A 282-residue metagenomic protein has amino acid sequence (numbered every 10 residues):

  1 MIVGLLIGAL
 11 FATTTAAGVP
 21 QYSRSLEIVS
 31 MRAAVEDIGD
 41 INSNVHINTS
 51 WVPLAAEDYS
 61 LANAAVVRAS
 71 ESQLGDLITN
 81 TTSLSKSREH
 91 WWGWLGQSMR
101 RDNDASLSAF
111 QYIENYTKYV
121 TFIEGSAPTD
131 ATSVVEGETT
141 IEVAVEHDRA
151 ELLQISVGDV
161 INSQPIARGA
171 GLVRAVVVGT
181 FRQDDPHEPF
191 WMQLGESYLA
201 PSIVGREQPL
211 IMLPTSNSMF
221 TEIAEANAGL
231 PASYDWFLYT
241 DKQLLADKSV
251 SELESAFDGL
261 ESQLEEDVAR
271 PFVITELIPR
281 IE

Functional and structural regions predicted by a protein language model:
M1-E282: Membrane transport/envelope proteins' first extracytoplasmic loop
